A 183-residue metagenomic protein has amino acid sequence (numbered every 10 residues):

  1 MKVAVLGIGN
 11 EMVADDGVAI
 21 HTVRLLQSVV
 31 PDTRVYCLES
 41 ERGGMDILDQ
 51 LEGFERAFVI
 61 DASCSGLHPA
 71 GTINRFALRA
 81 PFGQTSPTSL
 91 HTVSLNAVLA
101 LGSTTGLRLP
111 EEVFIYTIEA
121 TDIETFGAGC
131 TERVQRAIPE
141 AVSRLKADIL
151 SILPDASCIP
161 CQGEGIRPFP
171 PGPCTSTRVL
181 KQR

Functional and structural regions predicted by a protein language model:
K2-L6, E11-P81: Nucleotide and nucleotide-moiety/phosphate-recognizing core
G7-I8, H68-G71, T85-T88, I118 (+2 more regions): Residue-level signal for pocket-adjacent positions within structured domains
A14, S86, L90, G129-R133 (+1 more regions): Short alpha-helix boundary/capping segments
G17, H21, R42, L90-A97 (+2 more regions): Conserved active-site and cofactor/substrate-binding residues in soluble primary-metabolism enzymes
L26-V29, V59-D61, R79-F82, N96-V98 (+2 more regions): Short, surface-exposed linear patches
S63-V113: Helix-loop-strand module that forms the ligand-binding subsite of alpha/beta enzymes
L95-C161, G165-V179: Phosphate-binding/catalytic loops
Q182: Cationic, low-complexity basic patches in intrinsically disordered or flexible, solvent-exposed regions
